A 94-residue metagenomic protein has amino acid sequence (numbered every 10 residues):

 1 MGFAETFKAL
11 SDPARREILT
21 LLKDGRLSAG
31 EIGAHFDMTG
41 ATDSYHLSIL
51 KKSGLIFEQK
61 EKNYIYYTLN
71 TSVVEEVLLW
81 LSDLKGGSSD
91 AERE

Functional and structural regions predicted by a protein language model:
M1-G2, V73-E94: Amphipathic alpha-helical dimerization/coiled-coil segments that flank or bridge DNA-binding/regulatory modules
G2-T42, E61-V73: N-terminal helix-turn-helix DNA-binding core of bacterial DNA-binding proteins
G33-A34, Y45, K51-K52: Alpha-helical residues within the helix-turn-helix
T42-H46, K85: Short alpha-helical linear motifs
